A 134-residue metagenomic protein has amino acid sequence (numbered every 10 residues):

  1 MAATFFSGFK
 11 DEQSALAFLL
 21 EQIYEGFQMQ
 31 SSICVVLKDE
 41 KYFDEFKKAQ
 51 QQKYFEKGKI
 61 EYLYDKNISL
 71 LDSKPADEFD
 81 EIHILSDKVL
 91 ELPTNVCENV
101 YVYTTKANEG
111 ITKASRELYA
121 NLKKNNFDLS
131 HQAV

Functional and structural regions predicted by a protein language model:
M1-A15: Glycine-rich phosphate-binding "P-loop"
A3, S32-C34, E81: Residue-level preference for the first positions of well-ordered beta-strands
G8, V36-E40, I84-K88, T105-A107: Structural motif
L16-Y64: Short, well-structured hydrophobic secondary-structure segments
E45-F46, P93-T94, T112: Short glycine-/acidic-enriched loop or helix-start segments at secondary-structure transitions that form or flank
K57-D72, L129-V134: A generic structural motif
Y64-V100: Mid-chain, well-packed structural core segment of small domains
N99-V134: Glycine-rich, aromatic-bearing surface loops/beta-hairpins
